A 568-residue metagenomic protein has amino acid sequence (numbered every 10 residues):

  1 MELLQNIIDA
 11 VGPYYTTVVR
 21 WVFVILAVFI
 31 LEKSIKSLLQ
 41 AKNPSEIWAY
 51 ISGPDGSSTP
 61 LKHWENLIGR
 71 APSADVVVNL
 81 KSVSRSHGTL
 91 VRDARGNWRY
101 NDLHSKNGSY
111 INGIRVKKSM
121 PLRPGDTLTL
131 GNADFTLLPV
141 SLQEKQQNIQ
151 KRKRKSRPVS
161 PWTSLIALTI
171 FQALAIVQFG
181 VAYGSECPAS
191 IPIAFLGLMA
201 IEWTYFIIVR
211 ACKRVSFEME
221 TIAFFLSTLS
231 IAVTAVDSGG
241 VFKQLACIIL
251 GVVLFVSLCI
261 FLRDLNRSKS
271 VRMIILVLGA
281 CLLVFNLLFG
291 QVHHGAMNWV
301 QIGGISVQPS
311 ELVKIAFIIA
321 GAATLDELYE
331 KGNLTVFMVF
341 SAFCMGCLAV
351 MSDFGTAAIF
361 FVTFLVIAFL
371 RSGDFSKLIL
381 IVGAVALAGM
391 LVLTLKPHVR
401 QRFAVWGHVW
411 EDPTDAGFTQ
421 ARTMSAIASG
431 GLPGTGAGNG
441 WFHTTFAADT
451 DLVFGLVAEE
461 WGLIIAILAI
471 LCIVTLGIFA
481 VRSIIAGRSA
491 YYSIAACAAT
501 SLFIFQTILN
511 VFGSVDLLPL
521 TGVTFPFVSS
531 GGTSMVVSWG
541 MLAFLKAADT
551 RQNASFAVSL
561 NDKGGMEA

Functional and structural regions predicted by a protein language model:
M1-K81, A94, L142-K151: Intrinsically disordered, low-complexity acidic Ser/Thr-rich regulatory segments
N6-D9, Y110-S156: C-terminal boundary/linker segments immediately following FHA domains
P60-A133: Forkhead-associated
Q150-H294, V537-A548, A554-D562: A structural signal for hydrophobic alpha-helical transmembrane segments in multi-pass membrane proteins
H293, M297-W299, S306, I379-A469 (+1 more regions): Hydrophobic, glycine- and aromatic-enriched re-entrant/interface helices and adjoining loop segments
K331-V350, F354-T394: Hydrophobic alpha-helical segments of polytopic membrane proteins
S483-G522, V528: Loop-to-helix entry and N-terminal half of a specific, functionally important transmembrane alpha helix in multi-pass
I508-A568: A juxtamembrane structural motif centered on a specific transmembrane helix
